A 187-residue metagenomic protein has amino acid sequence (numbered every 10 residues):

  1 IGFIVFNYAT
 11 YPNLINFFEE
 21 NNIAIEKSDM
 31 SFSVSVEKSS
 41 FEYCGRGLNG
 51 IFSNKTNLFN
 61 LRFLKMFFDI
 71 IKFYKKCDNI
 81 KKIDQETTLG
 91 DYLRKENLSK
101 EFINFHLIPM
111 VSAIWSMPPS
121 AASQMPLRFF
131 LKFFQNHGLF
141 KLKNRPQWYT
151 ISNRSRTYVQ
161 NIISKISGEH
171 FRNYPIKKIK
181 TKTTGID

Functional and structural regions predicted by a protein language model:
I1, F73-K76, K143-R145: A short, structure-level motif marking secondary-structure boundaries and short turns
I1-N7: Conserved N-terminal glycine-rich FAD pyrophosphate-binding loop of Rossmann-like flavoproteins
N7-K132, N136: Mobile amphipathic helical/loop "lid" adjacent to a hydrophobic cofactor/ligand pocket
F130-K180: Helical element adjacent to the flavin cofactor pocket in flavoenzyme catalytic cores
K182-T184: C-terminal structured subdomain/cap of oxidoreductase catalytic cores
